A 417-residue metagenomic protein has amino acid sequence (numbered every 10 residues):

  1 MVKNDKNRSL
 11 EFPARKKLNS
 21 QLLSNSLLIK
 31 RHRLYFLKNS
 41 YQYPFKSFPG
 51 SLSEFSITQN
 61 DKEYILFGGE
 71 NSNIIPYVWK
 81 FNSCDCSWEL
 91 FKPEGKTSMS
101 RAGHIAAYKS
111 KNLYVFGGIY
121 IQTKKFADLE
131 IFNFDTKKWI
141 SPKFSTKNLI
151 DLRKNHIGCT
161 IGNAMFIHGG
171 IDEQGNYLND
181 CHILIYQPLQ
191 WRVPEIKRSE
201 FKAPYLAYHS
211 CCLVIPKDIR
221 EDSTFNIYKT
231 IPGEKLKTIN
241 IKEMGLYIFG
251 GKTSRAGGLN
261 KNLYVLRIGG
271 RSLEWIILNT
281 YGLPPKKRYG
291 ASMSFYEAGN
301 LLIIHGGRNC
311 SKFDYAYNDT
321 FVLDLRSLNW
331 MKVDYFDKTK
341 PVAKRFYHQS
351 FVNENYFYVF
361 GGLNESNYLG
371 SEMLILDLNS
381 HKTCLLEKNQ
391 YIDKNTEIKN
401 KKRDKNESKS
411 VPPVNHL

Functional and structural regions predicted by a protein language model:
M1-L417: Kelch-like beta-propeller repeat domains
